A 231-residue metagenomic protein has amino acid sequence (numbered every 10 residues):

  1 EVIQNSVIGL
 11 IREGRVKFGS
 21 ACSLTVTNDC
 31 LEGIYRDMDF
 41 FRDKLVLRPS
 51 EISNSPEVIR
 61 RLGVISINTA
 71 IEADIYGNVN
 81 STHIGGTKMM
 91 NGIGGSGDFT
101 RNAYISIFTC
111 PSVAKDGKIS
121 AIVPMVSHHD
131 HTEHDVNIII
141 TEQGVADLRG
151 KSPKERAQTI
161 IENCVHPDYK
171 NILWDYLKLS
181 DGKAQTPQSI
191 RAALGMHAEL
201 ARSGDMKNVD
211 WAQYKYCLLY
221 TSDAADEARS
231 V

Functional and structural regions predicted by a protein language model:
N5-L218: Conserved phosphate- and dinucleotide-binding cores of soluble alpha/beta proteins, encompassing both enzyme active
Y220-E227: Conserved small/polar residues in nucleotide/adenosyl-binding loops
